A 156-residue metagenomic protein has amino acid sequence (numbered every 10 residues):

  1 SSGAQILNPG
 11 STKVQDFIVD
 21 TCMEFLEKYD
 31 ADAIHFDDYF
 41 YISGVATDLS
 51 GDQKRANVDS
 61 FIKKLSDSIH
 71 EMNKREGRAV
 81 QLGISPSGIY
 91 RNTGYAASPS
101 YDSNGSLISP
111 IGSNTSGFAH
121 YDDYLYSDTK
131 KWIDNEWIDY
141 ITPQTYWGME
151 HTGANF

Functional and structural regions predicted by a protein language model:
S1-E24, K28, G105, H120-Y124: Active-site-adjacent "subsite" loops/lids of carbohydrate-active enzymes
S1-N8, F40-A56, S60: Aromatic- and acidic-residue-enriched carbohydrate-binding clefts of CAZyme catalytic domains
Q5, G112-S113: General secondary-structure edge motif
F17-S50, D139-Q144: Active-site groove signature of glycoside hydrolases
D48-S106, P110, S116-F156: Glycoside hydrolase catalytic-domain groove-lining segments
